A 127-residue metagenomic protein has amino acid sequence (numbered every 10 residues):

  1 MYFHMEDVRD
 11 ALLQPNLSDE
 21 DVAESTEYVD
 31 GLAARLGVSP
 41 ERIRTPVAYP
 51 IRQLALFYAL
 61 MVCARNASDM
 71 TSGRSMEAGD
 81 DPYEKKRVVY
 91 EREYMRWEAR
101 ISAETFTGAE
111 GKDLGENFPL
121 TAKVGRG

Functional and structural regions predicted by a protein language model:
M1-I51, S102-G127: Conserved short "hinge" loops at termini or chain/domain junctions
I51-V62: Elongated alpha-helical scaffolds
M61-G127: Short loop/turn elements at secondary-structure junctions
